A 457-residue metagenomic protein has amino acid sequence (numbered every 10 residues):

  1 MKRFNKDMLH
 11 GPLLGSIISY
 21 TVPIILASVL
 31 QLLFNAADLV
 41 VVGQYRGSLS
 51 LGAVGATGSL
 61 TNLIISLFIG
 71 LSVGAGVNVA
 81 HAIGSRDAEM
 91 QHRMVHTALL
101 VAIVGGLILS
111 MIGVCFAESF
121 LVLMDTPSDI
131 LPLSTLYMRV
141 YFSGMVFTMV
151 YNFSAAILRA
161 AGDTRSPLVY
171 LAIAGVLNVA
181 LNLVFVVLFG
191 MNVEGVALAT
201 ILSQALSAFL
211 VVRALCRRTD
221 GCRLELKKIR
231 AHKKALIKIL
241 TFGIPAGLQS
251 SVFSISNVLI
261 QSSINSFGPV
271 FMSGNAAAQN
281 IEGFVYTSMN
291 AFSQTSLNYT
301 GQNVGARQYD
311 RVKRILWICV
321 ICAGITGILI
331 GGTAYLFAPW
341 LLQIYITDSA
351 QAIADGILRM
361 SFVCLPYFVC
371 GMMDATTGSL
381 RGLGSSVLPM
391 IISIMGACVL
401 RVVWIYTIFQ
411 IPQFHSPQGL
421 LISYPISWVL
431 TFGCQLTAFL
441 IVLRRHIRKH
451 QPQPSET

Functional and structural regions predicted by a protein language model:
M1-T21, V79-G144, L188-I244, T300-P366 (+1 more regions): Short alpha-helical transmembrane segments in multi-pass integral membrane proteins
H10, L14-L33, A37, L60-L67 (+8 more regions): Residue-level signal for short hydrophobic patches within transmembrane helices of multi-pass membrane transporters
S19-D38, V140, A174, S203-S207 (+4 more regions): Transmembrane helical elements of multi-pass membrane transporters/channels
L26, D38-V42, V54, V79-G84 (+21 more regions): Hydrophobic/aromatic residues within transmembrane alpha-helices of membrane transport systems, especially the TMDs
V29, L33-G52, L121-S128, V184-M191 (+6 more regions): Helix-terminus/linker motif at the lipid-water interface of multi-pass membrane proteins
R46-S59, S134, M138, A197 (+3 more regions): Small-residue hotspots at the loop-to-helix junctions and early N-terminal turns of transmembrane alpha-helices
L51-M111, T148-P167, Q261, G274-A338 (+1 more regions): Small-residue-rich hydrophobic transmembrane alpha-helices
S72, V140-R159, P167-G175, V196-V211 (+5 more regions): Short runs within selected transmembrane alpha-helices of multi-pass transporters and secretion channels
